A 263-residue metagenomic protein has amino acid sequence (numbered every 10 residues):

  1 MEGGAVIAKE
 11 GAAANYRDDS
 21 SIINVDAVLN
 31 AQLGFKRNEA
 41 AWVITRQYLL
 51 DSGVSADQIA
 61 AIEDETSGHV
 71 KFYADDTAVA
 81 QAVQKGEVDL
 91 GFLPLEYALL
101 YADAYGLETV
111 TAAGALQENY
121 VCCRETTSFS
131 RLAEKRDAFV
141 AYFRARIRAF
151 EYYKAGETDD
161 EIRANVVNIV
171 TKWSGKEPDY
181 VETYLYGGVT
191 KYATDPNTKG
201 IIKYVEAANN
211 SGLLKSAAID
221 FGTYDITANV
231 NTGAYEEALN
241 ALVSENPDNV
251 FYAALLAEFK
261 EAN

Functional and structural regions predicted by a protein language model:
M1-K71, D89-L95, T109-A113, E118-N119 (+1 more regions): Short, glycine-/small- and polar/acidic-enriched structural segments that line small-molecule recognition paths
K9, Y16, P94, A112 (+2 more regions): Helix N-cap / beta->alpha transition motif
A40-A41, Y97, Y180, G200: Short phosphate-engaging motifs
A61-H69, E182-Y192, I219-E236: Short linear loop/turn motifs
H69-K172: Pocket-lining segment of extracytoplasmic ligand-binding domains
A133-D220: Secondary-structure end/capping motifs
E206-N263: Conserved C-terminal helix/tail region of periplasmic/extracytoplasmic solute-binding proteins
